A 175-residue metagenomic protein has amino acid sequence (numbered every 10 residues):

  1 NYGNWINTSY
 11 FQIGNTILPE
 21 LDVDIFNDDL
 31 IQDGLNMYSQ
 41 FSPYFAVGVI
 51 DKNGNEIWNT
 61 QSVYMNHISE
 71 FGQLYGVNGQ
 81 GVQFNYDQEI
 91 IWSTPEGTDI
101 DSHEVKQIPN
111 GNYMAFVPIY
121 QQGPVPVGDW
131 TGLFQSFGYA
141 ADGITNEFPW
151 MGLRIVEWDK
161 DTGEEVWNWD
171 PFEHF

Functional and structural regions predicted by a protein language model:
G3-F175: Histidine-/acidic-rich catalytic cores in large beta-rich domains
